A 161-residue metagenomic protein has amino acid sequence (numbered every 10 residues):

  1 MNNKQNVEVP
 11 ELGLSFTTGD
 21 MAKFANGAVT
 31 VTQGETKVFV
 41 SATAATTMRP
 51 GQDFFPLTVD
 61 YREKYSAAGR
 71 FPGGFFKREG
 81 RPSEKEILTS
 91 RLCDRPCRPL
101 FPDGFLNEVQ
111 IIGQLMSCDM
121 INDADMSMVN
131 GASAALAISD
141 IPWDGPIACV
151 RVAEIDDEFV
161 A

Functional and structural regions predicted by a protein language model:
M1-F24, A28-V29: Short, Gly/Pro- and small/polar-rich lid/capping loops
L12-L14, T36, D157-E158: Well-ordered beta-strand scaffold positions
F16-T17, P99-D103, A137-A148, F159-A161: Active-site phosphate-binding and catalytic loops of NTP-dependent enzymes
F24, D123-V129, P146: Short glycine/serine/threonine-rich phosphate/pyrophosphate-binding segments that cradle anionic phosphate groups
A25, V29, Q110, G145-C149: Gly/Lys-enriched N-terminal cap/neck module of very large, oligomeric protein machines
A28-I111, L115-S117, N122: Glycine-rich, flexible beta-strand/loop modules in the N-terminal catalytic cores of phosphate-handling
F55-G69, W143-A161: A structural-propensity feature for long, helix-poor, extended segments
S127-S139: Stable alpha-helical structural segments in soluble proteins, enriched in small hydrophobic residues
